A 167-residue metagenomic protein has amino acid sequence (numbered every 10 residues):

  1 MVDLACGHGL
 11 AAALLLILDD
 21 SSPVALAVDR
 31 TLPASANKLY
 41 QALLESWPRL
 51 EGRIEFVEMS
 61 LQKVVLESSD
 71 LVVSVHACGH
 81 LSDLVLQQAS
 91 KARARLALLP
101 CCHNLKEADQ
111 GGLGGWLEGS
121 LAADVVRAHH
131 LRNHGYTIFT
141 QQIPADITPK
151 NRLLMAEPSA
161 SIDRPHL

Functional and structural regions predicted by a protein language model:
V2-L167: Class I S-adenosyl-L-methionine
